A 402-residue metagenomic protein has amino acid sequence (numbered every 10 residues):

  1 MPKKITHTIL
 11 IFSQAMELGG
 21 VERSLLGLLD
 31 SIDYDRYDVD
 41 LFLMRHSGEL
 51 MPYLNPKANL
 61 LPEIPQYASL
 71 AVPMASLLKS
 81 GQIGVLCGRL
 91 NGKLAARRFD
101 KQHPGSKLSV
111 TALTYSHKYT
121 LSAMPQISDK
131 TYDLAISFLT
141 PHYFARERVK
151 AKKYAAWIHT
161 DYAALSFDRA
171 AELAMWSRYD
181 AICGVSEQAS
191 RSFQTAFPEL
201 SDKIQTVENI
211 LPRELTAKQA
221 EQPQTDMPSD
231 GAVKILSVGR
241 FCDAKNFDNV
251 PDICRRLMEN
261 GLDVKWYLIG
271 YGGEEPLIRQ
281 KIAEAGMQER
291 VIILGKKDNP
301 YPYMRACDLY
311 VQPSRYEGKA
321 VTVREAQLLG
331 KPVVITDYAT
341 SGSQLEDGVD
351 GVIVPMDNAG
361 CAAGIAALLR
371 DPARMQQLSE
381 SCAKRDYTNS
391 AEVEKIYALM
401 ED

Functional and structural regions predicted by a protein language model:
E22-G27, V233, S237-R256, L262 (+1 more regions): A conserved mid-protein helix/loop that constitutes part of the nucleotide-sugar donor-binding site
A155-H159, A163, S177-Q219: Donor nucleotide-sugar binding/catalytic pocket of nucleotide-sugar-dependent glycosyltransferases
K296, R315: Aromatic "clamp/platform" in nucleotide-sugar-dependent glycosyltransferases that forms part of the donor/acceptor
Y310-V311: A short hydrophobic beta-strand element within the catalytic core of glycosyltransferases that build diverse glycans
E325, D337-G348, V352-I353: Short acidic/histidine- and often glycine-rich active-site loop of Leloir-type glycosyltransferases that engages
P332-T336: Short hydrophobic beta-strand element within catalytic cores of glycosyltransferases and related nucleotide-activated
D347-G348, V352-A359, A367-P372: Conserved acidic donor-binding segment of nucleotide-sugar-dependent glycosyltransferases
G360, R374-N389, K395-A398: A short, well-ordered alpha-helix in the C-terminal region of glycosyltransferases
